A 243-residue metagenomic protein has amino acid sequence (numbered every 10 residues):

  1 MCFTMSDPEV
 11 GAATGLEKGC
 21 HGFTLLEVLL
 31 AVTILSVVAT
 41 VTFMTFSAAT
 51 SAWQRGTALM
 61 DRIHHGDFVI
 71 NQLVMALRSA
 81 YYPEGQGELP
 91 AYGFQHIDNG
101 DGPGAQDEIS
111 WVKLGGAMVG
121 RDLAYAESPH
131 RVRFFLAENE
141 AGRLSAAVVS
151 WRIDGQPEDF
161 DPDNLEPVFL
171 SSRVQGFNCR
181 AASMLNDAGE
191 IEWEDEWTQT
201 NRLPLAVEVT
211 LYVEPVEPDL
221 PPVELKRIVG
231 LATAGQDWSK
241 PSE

Functional and structural regions predicted by a protein language model:
M1-F23: N-terminal leader/signal peptides at the extreme start of proteins
G19-F46: N-terminal single-pass transmembrane signal-anchor helix
F23, V132, V207: Residue-level detector of short, conserved catalytic/binding motifs and their immediate flanks
A31, K113-G115, N178: Short, flexible loop/turn elements at secondary-structure junctions
V41-P162: Extracytoplasmic beta-strand-rich oligomerization domains located immediately C-terminal to a leader/signal peptide
I63, D67, V168-S171, T200: Short, solvent-exposed loop/helix junctions and linker helices that flank or host conserved functional motifs
S128-P129, L165-R173: Short coil-to-beta-strand transition motifs
S171-E243: Short linear sequence signals and composition-biased patches located at protein termini or domain-edge surfaces
